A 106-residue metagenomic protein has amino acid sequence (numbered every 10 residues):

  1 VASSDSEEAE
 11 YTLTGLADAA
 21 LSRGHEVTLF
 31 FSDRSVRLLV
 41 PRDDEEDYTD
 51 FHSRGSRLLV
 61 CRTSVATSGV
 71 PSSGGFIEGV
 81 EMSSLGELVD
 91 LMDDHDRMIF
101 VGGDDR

Functional and structural regions predicted by a protein language model:
V1-Y11, D33-V40: Short, glycine-rich nucleotide/cofactor-binding loops
S4-D5, T63-A66, D104-R106: Short glycine-rich anion-binding loops that position phosphate/pyrophosphate groups of nucleotides and phosphorylated
A9-G24: Histidine-anchored nucleotide/phosphate-binding helix
H25-T28, R57: Residues at the starts of beta-strands that form the adenosine-phosphate
L29-F30, S35-T49: N-terminal beta-loop-helix "entrance" segment that forms/cooperates in small-molecule cofactor or anionic ligand
D43-P71: A glycine-rich helix N-cap at a beta->alpha junction
G75-V101: C-terminal structural segments of small proteins and small subunits
